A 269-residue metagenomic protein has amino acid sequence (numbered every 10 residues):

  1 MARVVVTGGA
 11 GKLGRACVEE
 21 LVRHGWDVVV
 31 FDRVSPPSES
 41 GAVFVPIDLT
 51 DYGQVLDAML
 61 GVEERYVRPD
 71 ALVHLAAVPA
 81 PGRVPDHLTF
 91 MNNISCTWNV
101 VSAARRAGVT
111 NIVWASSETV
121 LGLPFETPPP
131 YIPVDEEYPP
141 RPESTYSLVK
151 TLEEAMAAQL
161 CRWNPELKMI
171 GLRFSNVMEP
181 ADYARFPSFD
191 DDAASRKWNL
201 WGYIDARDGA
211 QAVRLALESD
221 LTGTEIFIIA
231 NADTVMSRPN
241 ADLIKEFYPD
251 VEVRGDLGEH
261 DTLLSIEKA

Functional and structural regions predicted by a protein language model:
V4-H24: N-terminal Rossmann NAD(P)H-binding glycine-rich loop of SDR-like oxidoreductase domains
L49-N92: NAD(P)H-binding glycine-rich loop region in Rossmannoid oxidoreductase-like domains and their noncatalytic homologs
R65-V67, V84-V113: NAD(P)-cofactor binding segment of oxidoreductase domains
M91, E126-P165: Catalytic helix-loop patch of NAD(P)-dependent Rossmann-fold dehydrogenases
N99-E143: Conserved Rossmann-fold NAD(P)-dependent oxidoreductase catalytic core, especially the SDR/UDP-sugar
G122, T145, R162-P187: Flexible, glycine-rich beta-alpha linker
V177-A193, N199-I226: Alpha-helical substrate-binding/gating segment
R207-A269: C-terminal substrate-binding subdomain of Rossmann-fold SDR/epimerase-dehydratase oxidoreductases
